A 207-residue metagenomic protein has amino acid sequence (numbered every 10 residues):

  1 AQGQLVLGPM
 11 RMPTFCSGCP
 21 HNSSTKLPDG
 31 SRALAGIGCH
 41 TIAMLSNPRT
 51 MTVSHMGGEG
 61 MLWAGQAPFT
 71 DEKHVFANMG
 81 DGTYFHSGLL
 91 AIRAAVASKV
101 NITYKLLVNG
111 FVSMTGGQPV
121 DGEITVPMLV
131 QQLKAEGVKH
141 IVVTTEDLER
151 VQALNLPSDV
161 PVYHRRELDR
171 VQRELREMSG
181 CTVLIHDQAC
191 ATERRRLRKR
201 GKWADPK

Functional and structural regions predicted by a protein language model:
A1-N22, S31, I37: Conserved acidic/glycine
G3-M12, H40-R49, E72, N109-G117 (+2 more regions): Gly-rich Lys/Arg/Thr-decorated short loops/hinges at beta-loop-alpha junctions or inter-strand turns that position
P13-T25, A67, V96, D205-K207: Cysteine-centered iron-sulfur cluster-binding motifs in ferredoxin-type domains/subunits of redox enzymes
H21, S87-L90, E167-V171: Short alpha-helical segments and helix-capping/turn motifs at coil-helix boundaries
T25, R32-M114, D121-P127: Thiamine diphosphate
D29-S31, R198: Short cysteine/histidine-rich zinc-coordinating motifs and their immediately flanking basic loops
G30, E72, K99-I102, V138 (+1 more regions): Active-site lining segments that contact anionic ligands and/or coordinate catalytic metals
V112-A204: Glycine-rich ThDP/TPP pyrophosphate-binding loop and its adjacent helix/strand module within ThDP-dependent enzymes
